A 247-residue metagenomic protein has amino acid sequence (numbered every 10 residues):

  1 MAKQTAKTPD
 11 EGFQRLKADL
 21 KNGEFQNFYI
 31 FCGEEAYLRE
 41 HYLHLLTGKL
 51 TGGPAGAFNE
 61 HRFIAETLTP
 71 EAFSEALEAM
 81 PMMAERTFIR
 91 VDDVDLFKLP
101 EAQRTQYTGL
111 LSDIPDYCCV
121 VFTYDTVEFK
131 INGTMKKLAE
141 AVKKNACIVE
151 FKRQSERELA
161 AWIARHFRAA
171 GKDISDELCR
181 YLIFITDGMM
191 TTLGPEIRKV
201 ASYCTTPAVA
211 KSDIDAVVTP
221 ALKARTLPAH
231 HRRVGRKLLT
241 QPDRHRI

Functional and structural regions predicted by a protein language model:
M1-I247: Conserved beta/loop motifs at nucleotide-recognition and modification sites
